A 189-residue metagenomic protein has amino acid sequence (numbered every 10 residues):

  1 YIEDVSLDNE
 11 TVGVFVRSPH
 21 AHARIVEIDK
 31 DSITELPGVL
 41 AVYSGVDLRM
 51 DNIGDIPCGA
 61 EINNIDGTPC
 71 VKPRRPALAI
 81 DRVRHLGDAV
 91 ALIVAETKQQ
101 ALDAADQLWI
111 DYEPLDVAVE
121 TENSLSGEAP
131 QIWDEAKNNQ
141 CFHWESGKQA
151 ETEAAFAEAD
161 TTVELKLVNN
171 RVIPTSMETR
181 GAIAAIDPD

Functional and structural regions predicted by a protein language model:
Y1-D189: Structural alpha/beta core scaffold segments of enzyme domains
